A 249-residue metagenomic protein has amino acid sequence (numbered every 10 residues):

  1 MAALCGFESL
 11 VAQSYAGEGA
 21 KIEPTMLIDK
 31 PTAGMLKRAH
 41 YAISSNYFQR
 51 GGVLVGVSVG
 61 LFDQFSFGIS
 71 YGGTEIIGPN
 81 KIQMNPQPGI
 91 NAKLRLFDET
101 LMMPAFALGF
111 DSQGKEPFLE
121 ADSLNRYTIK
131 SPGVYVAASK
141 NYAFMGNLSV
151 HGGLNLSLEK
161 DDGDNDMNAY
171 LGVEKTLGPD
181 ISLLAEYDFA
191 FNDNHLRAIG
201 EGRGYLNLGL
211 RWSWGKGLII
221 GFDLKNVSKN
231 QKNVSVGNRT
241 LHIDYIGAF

Functional and structural regions predicted by a protein language model:
A3-V11: C-terminal segment of classical bacterial N-terminal signal peptides
A12-V150, N155-E159, E174-S182, E186-F249: Transmembrane beta-barrel domains of Gram-negative outer membranes and organellar outer membranes
